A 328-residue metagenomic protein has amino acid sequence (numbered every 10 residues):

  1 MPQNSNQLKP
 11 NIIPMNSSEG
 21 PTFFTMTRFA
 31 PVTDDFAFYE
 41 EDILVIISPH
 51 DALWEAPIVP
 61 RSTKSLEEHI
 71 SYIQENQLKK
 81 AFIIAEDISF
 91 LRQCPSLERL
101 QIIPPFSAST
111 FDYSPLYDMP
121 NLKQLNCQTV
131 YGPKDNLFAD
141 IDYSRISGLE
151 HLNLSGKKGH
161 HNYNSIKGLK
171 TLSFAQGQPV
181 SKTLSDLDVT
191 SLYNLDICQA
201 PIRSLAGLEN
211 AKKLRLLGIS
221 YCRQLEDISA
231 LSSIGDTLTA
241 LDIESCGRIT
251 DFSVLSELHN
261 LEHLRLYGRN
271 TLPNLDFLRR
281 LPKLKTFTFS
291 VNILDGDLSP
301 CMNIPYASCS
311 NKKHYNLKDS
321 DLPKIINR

Functional and structural regions predicted by a protein language model:
M1-N4, I12-I13: Extreme N-terminal leader/targeting regions
N16: N-terminal charged segments
G20-F90, S96-Y117, N121-N162, G168-L184 (+5 more regions): Concave beta-strand-loop units of leucine-rich repeat
